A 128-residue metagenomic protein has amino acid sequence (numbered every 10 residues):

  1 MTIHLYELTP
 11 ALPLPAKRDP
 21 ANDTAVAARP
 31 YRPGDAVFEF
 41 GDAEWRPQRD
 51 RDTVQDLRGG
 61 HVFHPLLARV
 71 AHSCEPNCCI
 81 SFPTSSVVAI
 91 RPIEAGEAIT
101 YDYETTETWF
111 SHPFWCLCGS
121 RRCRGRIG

Functional and structural regions predicted by a protein language model:
M1-G128: Conserved catalytic SET/PR domain of SAM-dependent protein methyltransferases, capturing the structural core that binds
